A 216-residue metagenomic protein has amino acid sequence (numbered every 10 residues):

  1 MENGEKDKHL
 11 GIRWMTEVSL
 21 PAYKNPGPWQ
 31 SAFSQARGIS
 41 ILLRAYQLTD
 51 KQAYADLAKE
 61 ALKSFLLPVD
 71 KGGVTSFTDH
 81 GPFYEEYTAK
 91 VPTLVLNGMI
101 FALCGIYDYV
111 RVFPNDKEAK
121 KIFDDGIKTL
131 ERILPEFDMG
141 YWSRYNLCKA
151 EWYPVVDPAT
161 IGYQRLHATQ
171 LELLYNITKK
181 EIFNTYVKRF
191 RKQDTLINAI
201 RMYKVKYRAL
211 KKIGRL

Functional and structural regions predicted by a protein language model:
M1-G11, A55-F77, K120-S143, I182-M202: Long, well-ordered core segments of solenoidal/helical folds
H9-Q30, T75-N97, M139-L166, V205-L216: Carbohydrate-binding/catalytic loop surfaces
M15-F65: Hydrophobic alpha-helical segments and helix pairs
Q30-Y46, L94-R111, A159-Y175: Well-ordered alpha-helical segments within folded domains of soluble proteins
R44-A45, A53, L57-F101: A charged, solvent-exposed segment within the mature domains of Sec-exported extracytoplasmic proteins
A45-E60, Y107-D124, L174-K188: Structural helix-adjacent loops and short alpha-helical linkers that scaffold large soluble proteins
A89-I127, P135, M139: Flexible, glycine-rich surface segments
V112, I161-L216: Terminal, non-catalytic domain-edge segments
